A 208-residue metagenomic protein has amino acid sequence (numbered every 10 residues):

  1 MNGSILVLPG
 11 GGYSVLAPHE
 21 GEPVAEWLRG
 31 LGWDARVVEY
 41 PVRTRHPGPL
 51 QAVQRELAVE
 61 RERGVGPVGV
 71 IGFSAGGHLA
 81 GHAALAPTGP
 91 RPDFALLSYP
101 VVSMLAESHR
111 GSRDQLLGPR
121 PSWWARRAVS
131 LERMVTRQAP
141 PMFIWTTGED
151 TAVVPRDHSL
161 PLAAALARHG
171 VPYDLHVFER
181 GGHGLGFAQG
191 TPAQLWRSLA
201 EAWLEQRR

Functional and structural regions predicted by a protein language model:
M1-R208: Alpha/beta-hydrolase superfamily serine-hydrolase fold, recognizing
